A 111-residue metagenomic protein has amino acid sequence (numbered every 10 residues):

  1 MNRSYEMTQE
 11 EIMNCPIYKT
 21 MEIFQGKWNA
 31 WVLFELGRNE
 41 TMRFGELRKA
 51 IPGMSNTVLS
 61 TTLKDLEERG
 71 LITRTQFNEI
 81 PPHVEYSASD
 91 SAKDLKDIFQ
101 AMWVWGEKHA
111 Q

Functional and structural regions predicted by a protein language model:
N2-M21: Short, Lys/Arg-enriched N-terminal segment that forms or immediately precedes the first helix of a structured domain
C15-V58, E85: N-terminal helix-turn-helix DNA-binding core of bacterial DNA-binding proteins
F34, R69, I98-A110: Alpha-helical linker/hinge and terminal dimerization helices associated with HTH transcriptional regulators
G45-F77, P81: Canonical helix-turn-helix DNA-binding module
N78-M102: Basic, amphipathic "hinge/linker" alpha-helix immediately C-terminal to the N-terminal HTH DNA-binding motif
